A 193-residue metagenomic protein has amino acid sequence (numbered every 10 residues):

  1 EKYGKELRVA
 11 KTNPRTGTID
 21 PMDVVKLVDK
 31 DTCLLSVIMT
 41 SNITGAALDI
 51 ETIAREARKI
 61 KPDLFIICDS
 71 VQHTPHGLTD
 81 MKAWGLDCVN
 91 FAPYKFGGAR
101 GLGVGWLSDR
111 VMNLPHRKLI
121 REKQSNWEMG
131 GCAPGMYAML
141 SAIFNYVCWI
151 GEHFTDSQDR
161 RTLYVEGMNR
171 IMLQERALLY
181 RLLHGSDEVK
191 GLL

Functional and structural regions predicted by a protein language model:
E1-L193: Pyridoxal 5′-phosphate
